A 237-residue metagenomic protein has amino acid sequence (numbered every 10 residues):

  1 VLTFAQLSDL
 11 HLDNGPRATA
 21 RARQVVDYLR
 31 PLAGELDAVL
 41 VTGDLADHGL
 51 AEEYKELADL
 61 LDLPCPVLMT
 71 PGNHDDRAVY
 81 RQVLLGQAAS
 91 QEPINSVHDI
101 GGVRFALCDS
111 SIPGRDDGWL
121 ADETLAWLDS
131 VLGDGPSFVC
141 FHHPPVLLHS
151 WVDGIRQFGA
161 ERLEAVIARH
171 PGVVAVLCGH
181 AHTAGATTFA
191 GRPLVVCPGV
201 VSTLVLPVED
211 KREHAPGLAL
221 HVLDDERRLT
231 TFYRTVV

Functional and structural regions predicted by a protein language model:
V1-A5, V97-L107, L132-F138, T188-L194 (+1 more regions): Beta-strand-turn-beta hairpins that frame and shape the catalytic cleft of phosphate-ester-processing enzymes
V1-D59, G133, L148: N-terminal active-site segment of His-dependent metallophosphoesterases
L7, R17-R23, V166, G185-V237: Binuclear metal-dependent phosphoesterase catalytic core
L7-S8, D37-D44, V67-N73, D109 (+3 more regions): Active-site neighborhood of phospho(di)ester-bond hydrolases with catalytic His/Asp-centered motifs
D13-N14, A46, S110-D122, V146-G154: Surface-exposed cleft-lining segments at the edges of enzyme active sites
G49, R77-V79, V146-H149, G185-T187: Short catalytic/ligand-binding loop motif for oxyanion handling, primarily in non-cytosolic enzymes, centered on
L50-W127, R162-G172, A190, S202 (+1 more regions): Extended active-site neighborhood of metal-dependent phosphoesterases/phosphodiesterases
G135-V174, A181, V205: Active-site-proximal segments of metal-dependent phosphoesterases and phosphodiesterases across multiple
